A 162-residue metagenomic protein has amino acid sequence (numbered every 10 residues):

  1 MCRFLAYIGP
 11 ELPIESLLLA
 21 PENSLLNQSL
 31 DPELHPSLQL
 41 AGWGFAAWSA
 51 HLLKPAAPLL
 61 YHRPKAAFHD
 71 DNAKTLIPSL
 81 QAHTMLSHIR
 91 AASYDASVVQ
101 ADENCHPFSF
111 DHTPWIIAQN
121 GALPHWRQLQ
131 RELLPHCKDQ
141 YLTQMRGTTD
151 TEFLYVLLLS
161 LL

Functional and structural regions predicted by a protein language model:
M1-F68: Extreme N-terminus nucleophile/cap motif
C2, W115-H125: Conserved beta-strand-loop-short alpha-helix elements that form and flank the Mn2+/Mg2+-coordinating active site
G9-P10, H88-Y94, N120: Fold-independent oxyanion-binding glycine-rich loops and adjacent beta-strand/coil segments at enzyme active sites
Q28-L30, R63-T75, I89-H112, L133-Q140: Short acidic (Asp/Glu) patches
P36-L40, P78, V99-Q100: A short catalytic or substrate-binding loop motif that flags glycine-/basic-rich loops and adjacent residues that bind
W43-G44, M85-H88: A short, Trp-centered hydrophobic/proline-enriched beta-strand micro-motif
F45, G121, L154: Residue-level signal for inorganic ion chemistry
P124-L162: Short histidine
